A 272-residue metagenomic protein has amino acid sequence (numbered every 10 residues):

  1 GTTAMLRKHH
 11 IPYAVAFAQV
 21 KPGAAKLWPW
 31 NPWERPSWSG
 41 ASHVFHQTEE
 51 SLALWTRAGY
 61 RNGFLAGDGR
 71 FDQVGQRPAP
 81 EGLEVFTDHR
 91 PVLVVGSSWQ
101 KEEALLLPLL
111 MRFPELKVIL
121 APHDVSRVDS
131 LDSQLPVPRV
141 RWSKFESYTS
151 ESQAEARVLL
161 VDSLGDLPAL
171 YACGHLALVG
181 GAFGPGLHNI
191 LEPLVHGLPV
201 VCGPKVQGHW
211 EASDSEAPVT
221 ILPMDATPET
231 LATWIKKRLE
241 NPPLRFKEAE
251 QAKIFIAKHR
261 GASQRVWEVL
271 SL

Functional and structural regions predicted by a protein language model:
G1-L272: Nucleotide-activated sugar donor-binding and catalytic core shared by glycosyltransferases and related lipid-linked
